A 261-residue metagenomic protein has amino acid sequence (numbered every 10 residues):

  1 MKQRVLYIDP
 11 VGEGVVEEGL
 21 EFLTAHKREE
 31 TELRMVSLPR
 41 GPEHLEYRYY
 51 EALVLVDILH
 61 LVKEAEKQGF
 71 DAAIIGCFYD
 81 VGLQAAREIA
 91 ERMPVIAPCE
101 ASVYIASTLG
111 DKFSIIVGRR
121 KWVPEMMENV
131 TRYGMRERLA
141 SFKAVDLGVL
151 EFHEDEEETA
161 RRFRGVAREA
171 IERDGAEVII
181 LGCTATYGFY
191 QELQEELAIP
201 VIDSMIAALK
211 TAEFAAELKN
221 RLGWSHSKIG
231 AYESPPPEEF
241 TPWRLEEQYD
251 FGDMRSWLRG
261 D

Functional and structural regions predicted by a protein language model:
M1-L53, G118-D155, G252-L258: N-terminal glycine-rich anion-binding loop in soluble enzyme alpha/beta folds
L6, F113-I116, E177: Conserved beta-strand elements of the Class I
Y47-E64, Q68, E158-V166: Glycine-rich, highly charged phosphate/nucleotide-binding loops
V54-A85, I89, C183-Y187: Beta-alpha junction/loop-to-helix N-cap segments that form part of ligand/metal-binding clefts
F70-D71, G110-D111, G175-E177: Short, high-confidence coil segments that cap the C-terminus of an alpha-helix and link into the following beta-strand
R87-L109, L193-A212: Short, acidic/small-residue loops that bind anionic groups at enzyme active sites
S107-A144, F214-S256: Short, glycine-/small-residue-rich phosphate/pyrophosphate-handling segment
N129-C183, F189: Active-site rim beta-loop-alpha module in soluble metabolic enzymes
